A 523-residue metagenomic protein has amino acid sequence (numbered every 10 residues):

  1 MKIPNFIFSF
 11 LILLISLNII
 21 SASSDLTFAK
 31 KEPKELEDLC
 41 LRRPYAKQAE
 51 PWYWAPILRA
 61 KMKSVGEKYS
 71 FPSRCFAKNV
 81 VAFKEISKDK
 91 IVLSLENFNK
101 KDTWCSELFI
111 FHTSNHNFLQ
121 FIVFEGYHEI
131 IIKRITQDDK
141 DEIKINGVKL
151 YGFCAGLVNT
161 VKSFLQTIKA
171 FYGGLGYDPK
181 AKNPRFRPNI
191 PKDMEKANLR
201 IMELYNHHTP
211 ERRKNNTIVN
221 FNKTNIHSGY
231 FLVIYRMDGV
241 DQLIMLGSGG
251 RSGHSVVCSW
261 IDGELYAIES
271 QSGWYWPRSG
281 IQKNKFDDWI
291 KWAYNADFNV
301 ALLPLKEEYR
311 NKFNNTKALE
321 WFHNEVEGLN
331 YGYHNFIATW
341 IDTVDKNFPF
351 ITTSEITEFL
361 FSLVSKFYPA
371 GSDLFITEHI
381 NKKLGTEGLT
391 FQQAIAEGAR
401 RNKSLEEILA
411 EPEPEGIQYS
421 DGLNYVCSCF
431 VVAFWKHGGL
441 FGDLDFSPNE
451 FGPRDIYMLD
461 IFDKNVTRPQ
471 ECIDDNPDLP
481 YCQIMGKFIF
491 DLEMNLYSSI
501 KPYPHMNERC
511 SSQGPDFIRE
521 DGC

Functional and structural regions predicted by a protein language model:
M1-I3: N-terminal secretory signal peptides that target proteins for export/translocation
N5-I20: Cleavable N-terminal signal peptides of Sec/SRP-targeted secreted and luminal proteins
A22-C523: Cysteine-nucleophile amide-bond enzymes
